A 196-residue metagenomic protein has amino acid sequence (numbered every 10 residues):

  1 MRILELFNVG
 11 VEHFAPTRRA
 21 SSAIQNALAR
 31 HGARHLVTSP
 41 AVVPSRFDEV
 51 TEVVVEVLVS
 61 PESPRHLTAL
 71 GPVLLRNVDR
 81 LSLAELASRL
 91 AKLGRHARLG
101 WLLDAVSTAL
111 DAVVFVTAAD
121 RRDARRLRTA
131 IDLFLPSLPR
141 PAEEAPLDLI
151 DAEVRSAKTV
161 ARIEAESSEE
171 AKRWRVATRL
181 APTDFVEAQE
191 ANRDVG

Functional and structural regions predicted by a protein language model:
M1-A15: Basic, Lys/Arg-rich alpha-helical nucleic-acid-recognition elements, primarily the DNA-binding modules of transcription
M1-R2, G71, L75, R193-G196: Polar low-complexity intrinsically disordered regions
V11-V42: Short juxta-domain linker segments that transition from a proline/glycine-rich, charged coil into a short amphipathic
F14-R19, L28, P61, S82 (+3 more regions): Aromatic-residue detector
A33-L133: Mid-protein regulatory/catalytic core that forms ligand/cofactor-binding pockets and protein-protein interaction
A119-G196: Charge-dense, extended regions
